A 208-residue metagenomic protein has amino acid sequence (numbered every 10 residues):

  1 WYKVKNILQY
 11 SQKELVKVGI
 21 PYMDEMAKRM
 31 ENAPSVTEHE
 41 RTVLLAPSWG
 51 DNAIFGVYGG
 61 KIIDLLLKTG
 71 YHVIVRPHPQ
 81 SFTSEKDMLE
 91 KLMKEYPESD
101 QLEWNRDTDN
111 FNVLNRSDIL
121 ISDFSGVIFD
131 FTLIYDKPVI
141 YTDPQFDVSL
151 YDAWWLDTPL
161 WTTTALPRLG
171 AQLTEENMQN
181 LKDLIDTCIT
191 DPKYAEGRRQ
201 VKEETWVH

Functional and structural regions predicted by a protein language model:
W1, Q12, G70, R116-S117: Short, well-ordered alpha-helix to beta-strand connector turns
Y2-I20: Helix-loop-beta element that forms the nucleotide-linked donor phosphate-binding surface in glycosyltransferases
K5-L8, K86-Y96, W154-P159: Short, aromatic/basic amphipathic alpha-helical patches
Y10-Q12, G126-Q200, T205: Catalytic binding pocket for nucleotide-activated donors in carbohydrate/polymer assembly enzymes
L15-L92, A171, E175-M178, I189-T190: Conserved catalytic-core segment of nucleotide-activated headgroup transferases in glycan assembly
V16, I74, E103, I119-I121 (+2 more regions): Hydrophobic/aromatic beta-strand patches that form the interior of the parallel beta-sheet core in alpha/beta enzyme
D87-F129, I134: Donor nucleotide-activated moiety binding/catalytic core segment of transferases that use nucleotide-activated donors
